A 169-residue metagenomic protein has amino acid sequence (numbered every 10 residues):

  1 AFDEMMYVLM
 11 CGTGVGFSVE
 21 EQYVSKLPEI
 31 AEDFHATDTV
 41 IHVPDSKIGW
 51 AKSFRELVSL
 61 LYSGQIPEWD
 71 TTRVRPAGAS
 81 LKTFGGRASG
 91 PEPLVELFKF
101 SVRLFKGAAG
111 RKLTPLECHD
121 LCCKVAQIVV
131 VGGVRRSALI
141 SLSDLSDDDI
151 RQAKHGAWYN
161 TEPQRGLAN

Functional and structural regions predicted by a protein language model:
A1-N169: Extended catalytic cores of very large enzyme megasubunits
